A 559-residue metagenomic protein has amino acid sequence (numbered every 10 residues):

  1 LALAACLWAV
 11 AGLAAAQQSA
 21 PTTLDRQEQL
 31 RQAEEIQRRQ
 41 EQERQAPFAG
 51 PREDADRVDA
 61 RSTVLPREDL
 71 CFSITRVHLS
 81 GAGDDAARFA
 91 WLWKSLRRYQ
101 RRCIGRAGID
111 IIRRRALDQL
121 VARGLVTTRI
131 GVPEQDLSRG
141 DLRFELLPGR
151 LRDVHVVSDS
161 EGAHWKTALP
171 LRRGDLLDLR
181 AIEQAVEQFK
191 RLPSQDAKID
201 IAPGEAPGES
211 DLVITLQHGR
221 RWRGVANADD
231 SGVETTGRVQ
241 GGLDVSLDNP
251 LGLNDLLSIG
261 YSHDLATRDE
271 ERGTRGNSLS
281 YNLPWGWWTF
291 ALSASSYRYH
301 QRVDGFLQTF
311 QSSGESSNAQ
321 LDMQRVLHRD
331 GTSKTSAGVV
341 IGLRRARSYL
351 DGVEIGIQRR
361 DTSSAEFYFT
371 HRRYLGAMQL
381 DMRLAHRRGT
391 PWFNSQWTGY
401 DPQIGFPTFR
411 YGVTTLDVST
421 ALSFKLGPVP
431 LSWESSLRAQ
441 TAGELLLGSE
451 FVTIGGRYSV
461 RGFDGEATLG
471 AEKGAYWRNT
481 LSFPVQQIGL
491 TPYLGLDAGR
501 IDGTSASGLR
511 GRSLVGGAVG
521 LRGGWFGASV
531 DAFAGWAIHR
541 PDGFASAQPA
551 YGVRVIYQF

Functional and structural regions predicted by a protein language model:
A9-A11: N-terminal signal peptide c-region/cleavage motif recognized by signal peptidases
Q17-G232, D244, S262-R275, S435-R438: Periplasmic polypeptide-binding modules associated with outer-membrane biogenesis and secretion
R106, D175, D230-T236, A266-E270 (+6 more regions): Outer-membrane beta-barrel domain signature
A163, D178-M378, S546-Q558: Gram-negative/organellar outer-membrane beta-barrel architecture
I201, A226-D230, L243, L257-H263 (+8 more regions): Transmembrane beta-barrel strands of outer-membrane/channel proteins
L216, L247-N249, L283, R325-L327 (+7 more regions): Residue-level signature of outer-membrane beta-barrel architecture
R347-T504, A545, V553-V555: C-terminal outer-membrane beta-barrel translocator/porin domains of Gram-negative envelope proteins and their
W525-R554, Q558: Predominantly the C-terminal beta-signal and adjacent terminal strand-loop region of outer-membrane beta-barrel
